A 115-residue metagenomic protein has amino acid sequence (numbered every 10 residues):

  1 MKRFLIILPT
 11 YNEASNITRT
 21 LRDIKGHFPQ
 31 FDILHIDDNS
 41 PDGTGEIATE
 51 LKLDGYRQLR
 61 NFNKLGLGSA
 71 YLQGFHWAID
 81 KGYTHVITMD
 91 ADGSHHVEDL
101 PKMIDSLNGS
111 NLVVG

Functional and structural regions predicted by a protein language model:
M1-G115: Structured catalytic core of nucleotide-sugar glycosyltransferases
